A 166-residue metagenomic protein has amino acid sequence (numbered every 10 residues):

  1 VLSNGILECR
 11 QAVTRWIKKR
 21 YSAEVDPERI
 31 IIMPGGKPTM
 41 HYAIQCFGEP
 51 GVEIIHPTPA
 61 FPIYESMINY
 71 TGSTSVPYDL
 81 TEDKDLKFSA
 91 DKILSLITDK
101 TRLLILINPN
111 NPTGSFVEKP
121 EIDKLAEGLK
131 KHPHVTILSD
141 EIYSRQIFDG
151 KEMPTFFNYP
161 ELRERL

Functional and structural regions predicted by a protein language model:
V1-G35, Y42: N-terminal small-domain helix-loop-helix segment of the aminotransferase-like
V25-I30, P50-E53, K100, R163-L166: Short acidic capping loops at alpha-helix termini that bridge into adjacent secondary structure
K37, F61, N108-P112: Short glycine-rich anion-binding loops that position phosphate/pyrophosphate groups of nucleotides and phosphorylated
C46-I68: Conserved PLP-anchoring active-site segment centered on the Schiff-base-forming lysine
Y70-S75: A short helix-loop-beta submotif of the ANL/AMP-binding
V76, E82-K151: Active-site phosphate-binding strand-loop segment of PLP-dependent enzymes
V135-T136, E152-L166: Conserved active-site segment immediately N-terminal to the catalytic lysine that forms the internal aldimine
